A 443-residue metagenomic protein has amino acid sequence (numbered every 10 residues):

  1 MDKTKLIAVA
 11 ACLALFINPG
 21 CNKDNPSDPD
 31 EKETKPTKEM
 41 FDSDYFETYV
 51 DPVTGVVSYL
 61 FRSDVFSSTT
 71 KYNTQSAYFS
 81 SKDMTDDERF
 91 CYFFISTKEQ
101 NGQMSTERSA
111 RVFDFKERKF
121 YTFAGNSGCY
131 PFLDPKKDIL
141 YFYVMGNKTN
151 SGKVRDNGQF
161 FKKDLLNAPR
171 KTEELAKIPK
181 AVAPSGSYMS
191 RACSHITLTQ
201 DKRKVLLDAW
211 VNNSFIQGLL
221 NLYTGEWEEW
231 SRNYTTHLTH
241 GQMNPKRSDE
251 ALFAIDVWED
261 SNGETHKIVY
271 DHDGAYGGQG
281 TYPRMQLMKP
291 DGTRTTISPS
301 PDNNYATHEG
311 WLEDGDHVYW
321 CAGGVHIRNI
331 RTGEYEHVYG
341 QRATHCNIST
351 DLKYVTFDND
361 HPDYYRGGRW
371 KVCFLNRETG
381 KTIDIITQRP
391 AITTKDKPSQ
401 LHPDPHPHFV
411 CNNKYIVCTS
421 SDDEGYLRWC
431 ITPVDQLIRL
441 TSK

Functional and structural regions predicted by a protein language model:
E33-L60: Blade/loop signatures of beta-propeller domains
K35-F41, S96-S105, M145-D156, R203 (+5 more regions): Short, conserved, GDST-rich strand-edge loop motifs in beta-rich repeat architectures
S68-S80, I95-N147: Blade-loop segments of beta-propeller domains
S76, S80-F90, I95, Y130-G146 (+6 more regions): Blade-terminus and WD-like Trp-Asp/Gly-His loop motifs, strongest in beta-propeller folds
F123-N213, W227-T236: Asp-box/WD-like beta-propeller blade repeats and closely related beta-sheet repeat scaffolds
D302, V338-S349, G380-F409: Conserved blade-ending motifs and adjacent loop-strand segments that build the rim/top face of beta-propeller domains
C321-H326, I330-I383: Loop/turn-rich, solvent-exposed surfaces of beta-rich toroidal or solenoidal domains
L401-K443: Blade-level signature of beta-propeller repeat domains, shared across WD40, Kelch, NHL, RCC1 and BNR/Asp-box propellers
